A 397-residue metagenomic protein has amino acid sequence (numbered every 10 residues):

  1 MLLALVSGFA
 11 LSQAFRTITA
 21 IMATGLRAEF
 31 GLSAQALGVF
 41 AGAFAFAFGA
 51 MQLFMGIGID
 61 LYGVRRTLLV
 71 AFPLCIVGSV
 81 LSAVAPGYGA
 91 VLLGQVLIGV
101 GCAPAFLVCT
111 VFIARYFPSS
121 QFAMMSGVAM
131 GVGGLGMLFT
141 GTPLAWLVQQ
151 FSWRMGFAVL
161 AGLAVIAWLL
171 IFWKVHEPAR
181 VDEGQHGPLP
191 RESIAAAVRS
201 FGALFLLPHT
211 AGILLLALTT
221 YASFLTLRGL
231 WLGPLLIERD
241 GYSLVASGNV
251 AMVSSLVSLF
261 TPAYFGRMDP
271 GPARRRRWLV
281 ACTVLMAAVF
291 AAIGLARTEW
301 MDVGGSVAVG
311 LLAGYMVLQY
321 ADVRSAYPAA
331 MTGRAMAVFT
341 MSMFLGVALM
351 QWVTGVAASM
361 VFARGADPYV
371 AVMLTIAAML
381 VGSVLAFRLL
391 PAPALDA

Functional and structural regions predicted by a protein language model:
T19-A20, L207-P262, M350-Q351, G355: Extracytoplasmic gate region of multi-pass secondary transporters
G31, G63, V84-A90, G101 (+3 more regions): Helix-breaking motifs and short loop linkers at transmembrane-helix boundaries and internal kinks in secondary membrane
A50-G89: Conserved MFS/SLC helix-loop-helix module at the cytosolic interface between two early adjacent transmembrane helices
M51-G63, T261-R274, A358: Helix-to-loop junctions at the C-terminal end of transmembrane segments in multipass secondary transporters
L61-F72, P270-T283: Cytoplasmic membrane-interface "Motif A"-like loop-to-helix N-cap segments of 12-TM Major Facilitator Superfamily
G94-G133: Cytoplasmic helix-loop-helix junction between adjacent transmembrane helices in 12-TM secondary transporters
V128-A179: Helix-loop-helix hairpin linking two adjacent transmembrane segments in secondary transporters
P178-L214: Juxtamembrane intracellular "pre-TM" segments in multi-pass secondary transporters
